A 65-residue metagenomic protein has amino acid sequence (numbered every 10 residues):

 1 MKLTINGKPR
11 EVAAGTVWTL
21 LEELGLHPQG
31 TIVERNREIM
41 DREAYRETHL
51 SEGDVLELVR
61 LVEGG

Functional and structural regions predicted by a protein language model:
M1-G64: Ubiquitin-like/PB1-type beta-grasp interaction modules and other compact soluble beta-rich domains
